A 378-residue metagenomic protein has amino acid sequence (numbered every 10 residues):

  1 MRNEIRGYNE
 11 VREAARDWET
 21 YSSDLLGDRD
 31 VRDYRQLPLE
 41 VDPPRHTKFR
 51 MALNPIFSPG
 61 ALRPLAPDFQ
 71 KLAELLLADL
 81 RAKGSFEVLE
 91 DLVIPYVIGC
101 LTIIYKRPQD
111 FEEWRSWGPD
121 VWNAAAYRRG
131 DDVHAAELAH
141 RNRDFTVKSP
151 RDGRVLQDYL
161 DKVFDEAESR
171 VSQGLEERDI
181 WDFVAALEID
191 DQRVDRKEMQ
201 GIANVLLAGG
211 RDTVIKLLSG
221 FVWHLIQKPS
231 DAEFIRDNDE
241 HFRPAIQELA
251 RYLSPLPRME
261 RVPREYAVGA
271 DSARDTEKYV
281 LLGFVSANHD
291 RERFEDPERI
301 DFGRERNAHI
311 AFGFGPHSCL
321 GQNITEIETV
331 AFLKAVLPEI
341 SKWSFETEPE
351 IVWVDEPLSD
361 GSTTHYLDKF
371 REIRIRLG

Functional and structural regions predicted by a protein language model:
M1-G378: Cytochrome P450
